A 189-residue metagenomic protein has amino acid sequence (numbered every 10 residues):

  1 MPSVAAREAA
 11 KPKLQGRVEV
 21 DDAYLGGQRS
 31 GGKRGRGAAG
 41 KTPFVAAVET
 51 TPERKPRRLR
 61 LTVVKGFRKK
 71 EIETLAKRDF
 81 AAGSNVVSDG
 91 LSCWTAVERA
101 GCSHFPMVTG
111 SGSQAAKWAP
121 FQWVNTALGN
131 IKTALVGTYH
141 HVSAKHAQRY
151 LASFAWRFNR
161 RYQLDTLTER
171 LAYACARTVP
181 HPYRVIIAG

Functional and structural regions predicted by a protein language model:
M1-G189: Residue-level recognition of single "structural anchor" positions that define or cap local secondary structure
